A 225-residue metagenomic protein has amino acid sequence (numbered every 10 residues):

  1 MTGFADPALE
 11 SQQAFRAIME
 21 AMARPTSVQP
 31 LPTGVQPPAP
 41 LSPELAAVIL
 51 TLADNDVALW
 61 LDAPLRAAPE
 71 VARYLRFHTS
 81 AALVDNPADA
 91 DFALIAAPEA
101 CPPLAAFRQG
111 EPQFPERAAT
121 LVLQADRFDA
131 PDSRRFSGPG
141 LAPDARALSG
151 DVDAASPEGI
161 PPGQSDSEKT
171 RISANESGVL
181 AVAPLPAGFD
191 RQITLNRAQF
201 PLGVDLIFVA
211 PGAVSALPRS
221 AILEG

Functional and structural regions predicted by a protein language model:
M1-E44, L50-L52, D129, S133-R135 (+1 more regions): Active-site helix-to-loop segments that bind/position phosphate- or nucleotide-bearing substrates and donors across
A21-D85, D89: A glycine-rich, hydrophobic loop/mini-helix early in the fold
P69-P161, N175-A216, L223-E224: Internal, well-folded beta-alpha domain core
Q164-D166: Low-complexity, intrinsically disordered or signal/transmembrane-proximal segments
